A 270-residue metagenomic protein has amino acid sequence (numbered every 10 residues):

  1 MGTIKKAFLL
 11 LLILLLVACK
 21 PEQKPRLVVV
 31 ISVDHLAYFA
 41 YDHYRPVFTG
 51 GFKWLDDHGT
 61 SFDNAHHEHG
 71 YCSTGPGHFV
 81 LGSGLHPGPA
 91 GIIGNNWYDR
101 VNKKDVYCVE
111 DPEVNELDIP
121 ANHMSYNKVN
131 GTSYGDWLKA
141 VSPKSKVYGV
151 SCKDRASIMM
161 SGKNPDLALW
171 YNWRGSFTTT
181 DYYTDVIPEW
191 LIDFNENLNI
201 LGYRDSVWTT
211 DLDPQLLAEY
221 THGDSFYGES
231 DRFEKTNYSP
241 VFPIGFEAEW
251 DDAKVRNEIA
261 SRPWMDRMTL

Functional and structural regions predicted by a protein language model:
T3-L11: Sec-dependent signal peptide recognition, specifically the positively charged N-region followed immediately by
V17-A18: C-terminal motif of bacterial Sec signal peptides marking the signal peptidase cleavage site
P25-V29, Y41, R45-F48, Y71-G75 (+2 more regions): Solvent-exposed, acidic/flexible segments
P25-Y38, L55, L81, L138 (+1 more regions): Beta-strand elements within well-structured catalytic alpha/beta cores of enzymes that handle phosphate/sulfate esters
H35, A90-I93: Beta-strand-rich, non-transmembrane domain signature
Y38-Y41, T74, S157-M160: Extracytoplasmic/secreted cell-surface and envelope-processing proteins
D42-P89, K144-V150: Short, structured active-site-proximal loop/turn typified by the sulfatase FGly-forming signature C/S-X-P-X-R
G94-L270: His/Asp/Glu-rich, glycine-adjacent segments that coordinate divalent cations and/or stabilize oxyanion chemistry on
